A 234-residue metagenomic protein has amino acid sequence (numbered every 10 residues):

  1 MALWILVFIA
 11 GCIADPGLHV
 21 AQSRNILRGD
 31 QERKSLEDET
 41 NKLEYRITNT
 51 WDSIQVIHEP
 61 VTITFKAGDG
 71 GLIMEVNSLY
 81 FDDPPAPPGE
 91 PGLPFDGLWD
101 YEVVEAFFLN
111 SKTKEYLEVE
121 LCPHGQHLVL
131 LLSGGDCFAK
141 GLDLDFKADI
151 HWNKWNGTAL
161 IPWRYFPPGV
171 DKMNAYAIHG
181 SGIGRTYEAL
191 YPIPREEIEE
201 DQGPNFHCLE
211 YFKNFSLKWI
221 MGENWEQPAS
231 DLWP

Functional and structural regions predicted by a protein language model:
M1-L6: Classical eukaryotic N-terminal signal peptides for Sec-dependent ER targeting/secretion, especially the positively
I9-G29: N-terminal signal peptide
D30-E37, F95-V104, L109-Y116, P168-P234: Acidic/polar low-complexity flexible segments
H58-V61, G68, H151: N-terminal intrinsically disordered, cationic/polar leader segments that include organellar targeting peptides
F65, G70-P84, W155-P162: Short, well-ordered beta-strand segments enriched in hydrophobic/aromatic residues
S78-D96: Short amphipathic, basic-aromatic surface patches that mediate peripheral association with negatively charged
L93-D145, I150: Extracellular/luminal beta-rich ligand-recognition and adhesion surfaces characterized by aromatic-Gly/Pro-enriched
L144-G182: Extended, acidic-biased charged interface segments
